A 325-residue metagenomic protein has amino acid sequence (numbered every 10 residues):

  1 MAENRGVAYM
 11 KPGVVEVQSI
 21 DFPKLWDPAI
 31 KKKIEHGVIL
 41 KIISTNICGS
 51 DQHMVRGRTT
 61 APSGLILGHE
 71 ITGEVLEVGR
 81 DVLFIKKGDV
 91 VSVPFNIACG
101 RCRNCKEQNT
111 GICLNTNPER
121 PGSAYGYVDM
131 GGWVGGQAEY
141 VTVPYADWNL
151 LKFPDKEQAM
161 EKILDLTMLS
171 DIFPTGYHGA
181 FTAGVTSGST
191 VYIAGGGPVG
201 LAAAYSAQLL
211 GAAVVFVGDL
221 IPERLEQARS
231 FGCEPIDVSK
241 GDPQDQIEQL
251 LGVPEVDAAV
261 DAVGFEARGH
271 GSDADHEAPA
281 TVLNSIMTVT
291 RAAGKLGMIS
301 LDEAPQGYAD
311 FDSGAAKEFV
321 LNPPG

Functional and structural regions predicted by a protein language model:
M1-G6, P28-K31, E35-H36, I299-G325: C-terminal hydrophobic helical "lid"/dimerization subdomain of Rossmann-like NAD(P)H-dependent oxidoreductases
D27-N46, V55-K106, G111, W133-V134 (+1 more regions): Glycine-rich beta-strand-centered segment in the early N-terminal region that forms part of a ligand/cofactor-binding
E70, K87-V90, N104, Y140 (+4 more regions): Residue-level marker of beta-strand positions
C99-Y192: NAD(P)H dinucleotide-binding glycine-rich loop of Rossmann-like/cofactor-binding domains, especially the beta1-alpha1
T175, P198-V199: Hydrophobic/small residue at the entry helix of a nucleotide-binding pocket
A183-V185, L210, E226, F231-M298: Glycine-rich cofactor phosphate-binding loops and adjacent beta1-alpha1 units of small-molecule cofactor enzyme domains
A213-F216: Short beta-strand element of Class I
D219-L220: Conserved acidic E/D residue at the C-terminus of a beta-strand in Rossmann-like folds
